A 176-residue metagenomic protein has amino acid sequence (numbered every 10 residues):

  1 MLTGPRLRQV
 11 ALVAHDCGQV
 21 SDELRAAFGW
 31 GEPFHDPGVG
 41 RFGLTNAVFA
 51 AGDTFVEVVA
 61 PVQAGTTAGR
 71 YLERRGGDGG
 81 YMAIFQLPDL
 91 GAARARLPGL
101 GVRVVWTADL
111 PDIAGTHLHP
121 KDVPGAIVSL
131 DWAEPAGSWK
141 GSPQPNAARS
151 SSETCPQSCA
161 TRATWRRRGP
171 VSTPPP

Functional and structural regions predicted by a protein language model:
M1-T66: An N-terminus-focused feature that recognizes amino-terminal "leader" regions
R6-D16, A47-G52, R70-A93, L118 (+2 more regions): Vicinal oxygen chelate
D16-G31, A92-L100, R168, S172: Amphipathic alpha-helical segments
P37-G38, N46, A68-E73, V104-T107 (+1 more regions): Catalytic micro-motifs at enzyme active sites that drive phosphoryl/nucleotidyl and oxygen chemistry
G40-G43, G79, P111-A114: Short acidic/glycine-enriched loop/turn segments that link adjacent beta-strands
E57, R94-V171, P176: Vicinal oxygen chelate
T67-Y71, W139-S142: A short, polar/proline- and glycine-enriched secondary-structure boundary/capping micro-motif
